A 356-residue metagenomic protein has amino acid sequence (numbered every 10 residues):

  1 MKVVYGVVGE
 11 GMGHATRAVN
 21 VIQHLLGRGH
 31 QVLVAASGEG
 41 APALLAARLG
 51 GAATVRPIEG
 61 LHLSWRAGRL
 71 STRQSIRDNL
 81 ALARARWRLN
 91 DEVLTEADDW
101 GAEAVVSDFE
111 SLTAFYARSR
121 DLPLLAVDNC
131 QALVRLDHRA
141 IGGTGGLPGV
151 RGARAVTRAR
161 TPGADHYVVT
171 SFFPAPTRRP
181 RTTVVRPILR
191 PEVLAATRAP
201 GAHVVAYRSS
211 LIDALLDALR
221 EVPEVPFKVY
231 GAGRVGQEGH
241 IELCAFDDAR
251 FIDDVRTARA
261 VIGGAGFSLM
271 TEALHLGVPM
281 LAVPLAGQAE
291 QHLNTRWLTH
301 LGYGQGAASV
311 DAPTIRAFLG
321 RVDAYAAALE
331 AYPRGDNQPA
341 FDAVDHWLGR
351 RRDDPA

Functional and structural regions predicted by a protein language model:
V7-V19: A short, glycine/small-residue-rich beta-strand->loop->alpha-helix junction that serves as a flexible
G9, G27, V32-R84: Conserved nucleotide-sugar phosphate-binding/catalytic loop shared by glycosyltransferases and other
I22, R186-A260: Donor-nucleotide binding loops and adjacent catalytic segments primarily of GT-B fold Leloir glycosyltransferases
S71-A104, S111-L112: Conserved nucleotide-sugar donor-binding subdomain of glycosyltransferases
A104-F109, D254-L293: A donor-sugar binding/catalytic signature common to diverse glycosyltransferases and related nucleotide-sugar
P123-V184: Active-site-proximal region of nucleotide-activated glycan assembly enzymes, centered on histidine/acidic-rich loops
G143, A245-F246, P279-Y325: Nucleotide-sugar donor-binding patch of glycosyltransferase catalytic domains
R316-A356: C-terminal amphipathic helix plus adjacent low-complexity, charged tail appended to glycosyltransferase catalytic
